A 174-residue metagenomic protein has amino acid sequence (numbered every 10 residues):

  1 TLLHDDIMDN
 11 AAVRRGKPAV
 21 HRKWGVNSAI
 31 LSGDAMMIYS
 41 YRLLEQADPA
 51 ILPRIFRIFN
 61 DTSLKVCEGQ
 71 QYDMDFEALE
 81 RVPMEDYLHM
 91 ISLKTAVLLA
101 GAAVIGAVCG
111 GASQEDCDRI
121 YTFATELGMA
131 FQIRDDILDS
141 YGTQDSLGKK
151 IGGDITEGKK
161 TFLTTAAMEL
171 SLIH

Functional and structural regions predicted by a protein language model:
T1-S171: Mg2+-dependent prenyl diphosphate-binding active-site environment of isoprenoid biosynthetic enzymes
H174: Conserved small/polar residues in nucleotide/adenosyl-binding loops
